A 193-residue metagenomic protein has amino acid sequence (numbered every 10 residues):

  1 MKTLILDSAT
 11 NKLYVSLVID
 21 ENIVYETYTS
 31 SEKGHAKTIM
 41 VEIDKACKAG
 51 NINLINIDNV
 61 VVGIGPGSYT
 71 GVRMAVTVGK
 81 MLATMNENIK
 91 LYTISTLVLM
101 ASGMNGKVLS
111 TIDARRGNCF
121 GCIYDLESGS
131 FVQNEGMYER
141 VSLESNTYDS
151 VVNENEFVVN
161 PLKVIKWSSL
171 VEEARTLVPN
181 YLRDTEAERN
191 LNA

Functional and structural regions predicted by a protein language model:
M1-N22, L91-A193: Oxyanion-binding and handling regions
N22-T38: Active-site catalytic motif of lipid deacylating hydrolases and related acyltransferases
K37, V41-K45, L99: Short, contiguous clusters of charged residues that form electrostatic/catalytic patches at enzyme active sites, used
I43, V78-L82, A101, S168: Buried hydrophobic packing segments
I43-N59: Phosphate/pyrophosphate-binding loops at sites that engage ATP/ADP/AMP, CoA/4′-phosphopantetheine, polyphosphate
G50-I55, T84-I94: Phosphate-handling active-site elements
N59-K90: DPxDG-like acidic metal-binding loop motif
